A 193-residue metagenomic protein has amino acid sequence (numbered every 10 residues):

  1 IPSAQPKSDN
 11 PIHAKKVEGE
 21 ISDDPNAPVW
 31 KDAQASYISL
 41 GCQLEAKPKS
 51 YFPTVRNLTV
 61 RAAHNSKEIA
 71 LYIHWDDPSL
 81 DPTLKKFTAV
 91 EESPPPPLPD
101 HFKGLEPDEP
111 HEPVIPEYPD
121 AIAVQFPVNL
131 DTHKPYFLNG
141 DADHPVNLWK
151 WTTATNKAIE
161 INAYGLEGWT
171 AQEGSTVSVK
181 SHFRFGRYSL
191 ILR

Functional and structural regions predicted by a protein language model:
I1-R193: Structural preference for beta-rich elements and adjacent junctions enriched in aromatics
